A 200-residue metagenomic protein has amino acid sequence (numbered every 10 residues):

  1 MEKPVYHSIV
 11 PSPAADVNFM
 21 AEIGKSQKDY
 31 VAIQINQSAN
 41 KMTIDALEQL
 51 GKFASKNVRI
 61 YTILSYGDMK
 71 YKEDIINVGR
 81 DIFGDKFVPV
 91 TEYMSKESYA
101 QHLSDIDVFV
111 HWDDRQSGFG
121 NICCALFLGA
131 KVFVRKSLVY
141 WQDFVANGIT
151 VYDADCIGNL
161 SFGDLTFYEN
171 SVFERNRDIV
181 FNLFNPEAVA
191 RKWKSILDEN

Functional and structural regions predicted by a protein language model:
M1-P4, K192-W193: A short, active-site helix/loop in glycosyltransferases that binds the activated sugar's phosphate group
D16-K41, I60-T62, F181-N182, W193: Conserved donor-binding/catalytic core segment of Leloir-type glycosyltransferases
Q37-K52: A conserved mid-protein helix/loop that constitutes part of the nucleotide-sugar donor-binding site
D74-Y93: Nucleotide-activated donor-binding/catalytic signature segment of Leloir-type glycosyltransferases, i.e., the conserved
V88-H102, L138: Conserved active-site histidine-acidic residue motif and adjacent donor-binding/catalytic loop of glycosyltransferases
Q101-D114: Acidic donor-binding loop of glycosyltransferase active sites
K131-V134: Short hydrophobic beta-strand element within catalytic cores of glycosyltransferases and related nucleotide-activated
I179-N200: C-terminal alpha-helical cap of glycosyltransferases
